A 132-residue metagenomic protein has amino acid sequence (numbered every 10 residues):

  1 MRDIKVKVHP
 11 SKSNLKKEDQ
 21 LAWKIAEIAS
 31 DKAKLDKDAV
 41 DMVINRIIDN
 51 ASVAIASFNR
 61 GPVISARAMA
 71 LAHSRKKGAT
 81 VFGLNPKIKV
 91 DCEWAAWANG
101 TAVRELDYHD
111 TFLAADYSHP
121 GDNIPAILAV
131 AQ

Functional and structural regions predicted by a protein language model:
R2-Q132: N-terminal core-entry segment
